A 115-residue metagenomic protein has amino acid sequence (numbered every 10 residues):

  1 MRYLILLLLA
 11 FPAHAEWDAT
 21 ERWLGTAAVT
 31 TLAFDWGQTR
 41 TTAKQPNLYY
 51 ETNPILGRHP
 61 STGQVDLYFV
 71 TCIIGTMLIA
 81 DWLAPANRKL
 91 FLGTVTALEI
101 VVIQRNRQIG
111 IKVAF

Functional and structural regions predicted by a protein language model:
M1-Y3, N87: Residue-level recognition of alpha-helix termini/interfacial anchor residues
Y3-A13: Sec-dependent N-terminal signal peptides
A15-F115: Hydrophobic alpha-helical membrane segments
